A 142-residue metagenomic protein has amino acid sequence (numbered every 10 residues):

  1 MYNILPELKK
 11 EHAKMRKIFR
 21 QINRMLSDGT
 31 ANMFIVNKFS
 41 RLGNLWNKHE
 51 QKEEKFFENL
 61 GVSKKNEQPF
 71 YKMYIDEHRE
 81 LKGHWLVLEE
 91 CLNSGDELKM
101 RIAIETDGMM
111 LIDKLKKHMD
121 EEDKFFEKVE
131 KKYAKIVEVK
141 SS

Functional and structural regions predicted by a protein language model:
M1-S142: Small-residue-biased structural context
